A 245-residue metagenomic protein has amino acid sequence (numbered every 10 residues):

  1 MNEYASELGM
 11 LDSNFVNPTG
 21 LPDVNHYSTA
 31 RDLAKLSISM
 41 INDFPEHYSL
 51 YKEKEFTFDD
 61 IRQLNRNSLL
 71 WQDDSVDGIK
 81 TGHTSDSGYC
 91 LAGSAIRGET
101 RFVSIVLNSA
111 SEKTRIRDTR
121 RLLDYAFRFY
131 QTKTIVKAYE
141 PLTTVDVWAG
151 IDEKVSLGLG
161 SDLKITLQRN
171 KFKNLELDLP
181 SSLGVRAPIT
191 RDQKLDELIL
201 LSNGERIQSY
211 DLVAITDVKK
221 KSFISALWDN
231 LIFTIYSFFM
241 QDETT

Functional and structural regions predicted by a protein language model:
M1-S13: Active-site helix/loop module of the DD-peptidase/beta-lactamase fold, centered on the serine-lysine SxxK catalytic
M10-N14, V24-T245: Domain-terminus/edge residues, biased toward the C-terminal soluble/receptor-binding domains of extracytoplasmic
P18-T19: Diglycine-centered glycine-rich loop/turn motifs
